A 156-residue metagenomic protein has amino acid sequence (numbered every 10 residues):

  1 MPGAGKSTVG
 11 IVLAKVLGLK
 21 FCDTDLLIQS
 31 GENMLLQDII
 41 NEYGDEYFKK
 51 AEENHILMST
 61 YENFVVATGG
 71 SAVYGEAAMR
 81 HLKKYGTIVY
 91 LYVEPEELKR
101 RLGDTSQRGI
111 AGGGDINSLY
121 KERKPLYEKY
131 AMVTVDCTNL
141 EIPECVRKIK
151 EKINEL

Functional and structural regions predicted by a protein language model:
M1: P-loop (Walker A) phosphate-binding loop of NTP-binding proteins
G5: Conserved glycine(s) of the Walker
T8, V12, V16, T87 (+1 more regions): NTP-dependent small-molecule kinase module
I11, A77-R80, R100-D104, R147-K148: Short amphipathic alpha-helical segments
K20, L26-A72, E76-K83: ATP-dependent small-molecule kinase phosphotransfer cores that center on conserved nucleotide phosphate-binding segments
E42-Y43, Y61-N63, K84-Y85, T105 (+2 more regions): Structured helix-beta-strand junction loops
G69-A72, E94-E96, L140: Short glycine-rich anion-binding loops that position phosphate/pyrophosphate groups of nucleotides and phosphorylated
Y85-P125: A glycine- and Lys/Arg-enriched "phosphate-lid" helix/loop adjacent to the NTP-binding pocket of small-molecule kinases
